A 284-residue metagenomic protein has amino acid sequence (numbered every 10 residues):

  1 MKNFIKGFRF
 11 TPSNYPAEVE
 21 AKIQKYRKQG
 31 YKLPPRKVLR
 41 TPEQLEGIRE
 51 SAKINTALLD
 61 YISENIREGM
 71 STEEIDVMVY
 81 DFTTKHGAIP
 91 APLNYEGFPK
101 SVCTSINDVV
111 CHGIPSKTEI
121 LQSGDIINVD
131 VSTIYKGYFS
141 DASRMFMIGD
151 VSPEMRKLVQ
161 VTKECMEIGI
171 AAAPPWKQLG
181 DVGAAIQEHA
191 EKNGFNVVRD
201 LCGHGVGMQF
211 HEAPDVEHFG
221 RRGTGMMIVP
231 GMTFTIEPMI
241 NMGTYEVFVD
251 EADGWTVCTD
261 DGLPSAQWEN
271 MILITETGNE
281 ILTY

Functional and structural regions predicted by a protein language model:
M1-Y284: Active-site neighborhoods and metal-handling regions in enzymes and metal-associated proteins
